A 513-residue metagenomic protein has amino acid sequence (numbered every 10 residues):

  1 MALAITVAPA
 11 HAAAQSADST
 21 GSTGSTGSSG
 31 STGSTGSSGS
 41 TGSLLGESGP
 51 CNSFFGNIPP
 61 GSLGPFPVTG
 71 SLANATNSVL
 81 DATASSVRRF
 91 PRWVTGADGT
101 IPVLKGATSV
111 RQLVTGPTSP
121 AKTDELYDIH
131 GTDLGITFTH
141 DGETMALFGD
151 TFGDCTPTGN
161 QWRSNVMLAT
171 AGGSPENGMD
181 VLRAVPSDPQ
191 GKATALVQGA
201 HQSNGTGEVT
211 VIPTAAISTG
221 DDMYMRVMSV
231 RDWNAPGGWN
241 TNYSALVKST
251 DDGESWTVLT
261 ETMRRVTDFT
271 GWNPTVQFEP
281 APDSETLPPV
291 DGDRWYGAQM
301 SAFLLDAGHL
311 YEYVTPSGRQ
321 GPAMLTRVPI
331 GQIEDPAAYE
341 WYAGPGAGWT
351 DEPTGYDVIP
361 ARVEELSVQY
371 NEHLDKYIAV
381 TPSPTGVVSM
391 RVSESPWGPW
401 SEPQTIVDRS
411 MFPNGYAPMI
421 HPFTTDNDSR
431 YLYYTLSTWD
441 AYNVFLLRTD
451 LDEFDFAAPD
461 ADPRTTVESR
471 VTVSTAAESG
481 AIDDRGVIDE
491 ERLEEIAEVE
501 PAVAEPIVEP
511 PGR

Functional and structural regions predicted by a protein language model:
M1-A14: Secretory targeting and sorting signals
A12-D98, R464-R513: Composition-driven, intrinsically disordered low-complexity tracts enriched in small residues
A84-S229, N240: N-terminal regions that are enriched for targeting/export leaders and immediately downstream pro/stem segments
T95-D124, L182-P186, Q190-Q202, D251-P289 (+3 more regions): Blade-edge beta-strand/turn elements of extracellular beta-propeller and related beta-sheet repeat scaffolds
F138-P157, V211-G237, Y296-G318, P322-V328 (+4 more regions): Hydrophobic core segments of beta-strands in well-ordered, beta-rich domains
N160-G178, G238-E254, M324-G331, S389-S395 (+1 more regions): Beta-propeller blade signature
R264-T267, P274, D283, M300-V392: Active-site cradle of extracellular carbohydrate-active enzymes
W400-T425: Conserved blade-ending motifs and adjacent loop-strand segments that build the rim/top face of beta-propeller domains
